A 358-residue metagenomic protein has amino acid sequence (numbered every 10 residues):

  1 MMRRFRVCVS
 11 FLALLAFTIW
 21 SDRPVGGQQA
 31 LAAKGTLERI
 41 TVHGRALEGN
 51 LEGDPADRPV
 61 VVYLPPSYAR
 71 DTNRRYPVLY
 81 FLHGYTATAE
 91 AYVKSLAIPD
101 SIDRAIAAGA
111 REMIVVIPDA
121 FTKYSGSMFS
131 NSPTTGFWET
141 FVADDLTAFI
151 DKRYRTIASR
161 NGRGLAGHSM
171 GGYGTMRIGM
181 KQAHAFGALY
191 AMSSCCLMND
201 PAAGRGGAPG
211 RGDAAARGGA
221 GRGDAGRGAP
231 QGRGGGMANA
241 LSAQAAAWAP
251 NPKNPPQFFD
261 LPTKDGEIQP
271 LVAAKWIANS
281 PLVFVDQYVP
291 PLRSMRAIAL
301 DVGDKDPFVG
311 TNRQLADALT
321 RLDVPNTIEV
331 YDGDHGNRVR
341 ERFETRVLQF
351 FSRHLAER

Functional and structural regions predicted by a protein language model:
M1-F5: N-terminal secretory signal peptides that target proteins for export/translocation
R6-F11, G26: Generic alpha-helix initiation/capping and coil-helix boundary signal
V9-I19: Bacterial N-terminal signal peptides
S21-R23: Membrane-interface motif at the C-terminal end of an N-terminal transmembrane signal
V25-R358: Non-catalytic cap/lid and distal C-terminal segments of serine-dependent acyl enzymes
